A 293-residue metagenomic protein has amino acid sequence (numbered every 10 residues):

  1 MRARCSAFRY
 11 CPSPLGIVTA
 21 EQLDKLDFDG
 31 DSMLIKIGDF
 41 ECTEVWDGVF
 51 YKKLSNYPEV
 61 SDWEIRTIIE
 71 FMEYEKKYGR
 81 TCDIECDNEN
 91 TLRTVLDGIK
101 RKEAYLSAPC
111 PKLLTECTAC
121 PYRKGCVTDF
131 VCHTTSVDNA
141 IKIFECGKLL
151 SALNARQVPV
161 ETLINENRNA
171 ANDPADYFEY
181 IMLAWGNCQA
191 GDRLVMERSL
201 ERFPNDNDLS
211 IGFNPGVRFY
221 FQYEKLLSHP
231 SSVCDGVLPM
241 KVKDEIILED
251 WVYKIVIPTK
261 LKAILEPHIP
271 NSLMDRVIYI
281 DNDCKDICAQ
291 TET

Functional and structural regions predicted by a protein language model:
R2-C117, Y122-G125, F178, A190-T293: Conserved NAD+-utilizing ADP-ribose enzyme module
K52, P58-D62, T67-E70, A140-R198: Glycine-rich loop/turn
L106-N154: Short, extreme N-terminal leader segments that mark the start of a protein/domain
T134, M182, R218-Y220: Conserved hydrophobic/aromatic beta-strand scaffold that supports enzyme active sites
